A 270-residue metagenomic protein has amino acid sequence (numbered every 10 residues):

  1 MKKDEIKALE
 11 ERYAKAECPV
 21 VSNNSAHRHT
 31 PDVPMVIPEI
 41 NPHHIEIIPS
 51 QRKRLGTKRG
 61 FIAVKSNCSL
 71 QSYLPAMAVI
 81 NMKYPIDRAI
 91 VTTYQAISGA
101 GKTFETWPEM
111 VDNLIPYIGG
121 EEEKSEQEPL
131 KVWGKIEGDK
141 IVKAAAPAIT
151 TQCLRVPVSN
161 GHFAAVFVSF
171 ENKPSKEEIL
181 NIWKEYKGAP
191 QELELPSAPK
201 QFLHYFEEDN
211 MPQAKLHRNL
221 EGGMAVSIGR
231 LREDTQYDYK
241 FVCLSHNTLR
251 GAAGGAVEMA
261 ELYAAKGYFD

Functional and structural regions predicted by a protein language model:
M1-M110, L114-Y117, A146-A148, L220 (+5 more regions): N-terminal Rossmann-like NAD(P) cofactor-binding subdomain of oxidoreductases, focused on the glycine-rich
R88-T93, I97-K240: C-terminal substrate-binding/catalytic lobe of Rossmann-fold NAD(P)-dependent oxidoreductases
E122, L249-A253: Short, charged, low-complexity patches
L154-V158, S245-R250: Glycine-rich phosphate/pyrophosphate-binding beta-alpha loops
